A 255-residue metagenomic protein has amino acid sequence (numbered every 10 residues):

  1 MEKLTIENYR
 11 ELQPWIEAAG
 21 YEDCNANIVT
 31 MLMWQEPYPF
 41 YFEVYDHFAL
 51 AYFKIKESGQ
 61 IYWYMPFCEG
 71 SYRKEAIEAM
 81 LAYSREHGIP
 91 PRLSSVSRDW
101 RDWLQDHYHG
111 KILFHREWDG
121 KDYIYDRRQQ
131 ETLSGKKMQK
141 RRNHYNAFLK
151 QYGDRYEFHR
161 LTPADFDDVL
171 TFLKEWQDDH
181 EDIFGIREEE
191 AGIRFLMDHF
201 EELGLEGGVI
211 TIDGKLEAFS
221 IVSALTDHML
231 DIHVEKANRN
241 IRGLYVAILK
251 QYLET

Functional and structural regions predicted by a protein language model:
M1-H47, E181, G185-E188: Amide-forming acyltransferase catalytic core, primarily the GNAT-like/NAT-type and related acyltransferase folds
I28-D99, T211-R239: Conserved donor-binding loop and adjoining core beta-sheet/short helix segment in diverse acyl/aminoacyl transferases
A76-E78, D106-K111: Short acidic (Asp/Glu) patches
I89-H107, W118-K121: Short, glycine/charge-rich beta-strand/loop segments that flank catalytic centers and engage negatively charged groups
P90-V96, I124, E157-L161, V209: A structural signal for short, well-ordered beta-strand segments and their strand-loop junctions that often border
H109-E181: Acyltransferase donor/substrate-recognition loop-hinge adjacent to the catalytic core
F184, E190-T255: Accessory, usually C-terminal, subdomains that scaffold auxiliary metal cofactors
